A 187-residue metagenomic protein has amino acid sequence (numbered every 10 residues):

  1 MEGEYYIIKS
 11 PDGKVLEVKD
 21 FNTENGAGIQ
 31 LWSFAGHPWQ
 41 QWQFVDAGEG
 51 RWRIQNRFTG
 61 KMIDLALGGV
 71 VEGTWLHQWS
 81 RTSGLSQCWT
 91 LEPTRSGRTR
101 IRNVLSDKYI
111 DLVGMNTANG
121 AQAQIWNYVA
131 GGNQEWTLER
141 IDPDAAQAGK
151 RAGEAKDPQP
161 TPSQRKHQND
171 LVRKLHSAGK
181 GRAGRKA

Functional and structural regions predicted by a protein language model:
M1-T23, Q41-V70, C88-T117, E135-A187: Extracellular glycan-recognition/adhesion modules and their associated mucin-like linkers
E24-V45, G68-T90, V113-A130: Short, tandemly repeated low-complexity microdomains enriched for cysteine and small residues
